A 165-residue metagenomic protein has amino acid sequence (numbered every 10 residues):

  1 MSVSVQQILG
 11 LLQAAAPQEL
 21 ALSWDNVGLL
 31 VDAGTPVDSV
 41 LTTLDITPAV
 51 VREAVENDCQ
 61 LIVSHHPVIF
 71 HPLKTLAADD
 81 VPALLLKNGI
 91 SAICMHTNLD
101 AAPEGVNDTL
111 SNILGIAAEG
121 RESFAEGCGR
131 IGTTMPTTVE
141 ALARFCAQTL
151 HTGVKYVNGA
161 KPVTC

Functional and structural regions predicted by a protein language model:
M1-C165: Hydrophobic structural segments
